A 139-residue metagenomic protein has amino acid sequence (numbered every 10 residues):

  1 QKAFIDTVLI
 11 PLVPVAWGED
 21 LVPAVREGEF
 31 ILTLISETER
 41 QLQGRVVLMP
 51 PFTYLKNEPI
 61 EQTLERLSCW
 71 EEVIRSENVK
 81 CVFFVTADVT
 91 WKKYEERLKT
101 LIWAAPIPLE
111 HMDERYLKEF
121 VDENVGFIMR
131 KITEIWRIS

Functional and structural regions predicted by a protein language model:
Q1-S139: Extended, histidine- and acidic-residue-enriched regions that form the cofactor-binding/catalytic faces
